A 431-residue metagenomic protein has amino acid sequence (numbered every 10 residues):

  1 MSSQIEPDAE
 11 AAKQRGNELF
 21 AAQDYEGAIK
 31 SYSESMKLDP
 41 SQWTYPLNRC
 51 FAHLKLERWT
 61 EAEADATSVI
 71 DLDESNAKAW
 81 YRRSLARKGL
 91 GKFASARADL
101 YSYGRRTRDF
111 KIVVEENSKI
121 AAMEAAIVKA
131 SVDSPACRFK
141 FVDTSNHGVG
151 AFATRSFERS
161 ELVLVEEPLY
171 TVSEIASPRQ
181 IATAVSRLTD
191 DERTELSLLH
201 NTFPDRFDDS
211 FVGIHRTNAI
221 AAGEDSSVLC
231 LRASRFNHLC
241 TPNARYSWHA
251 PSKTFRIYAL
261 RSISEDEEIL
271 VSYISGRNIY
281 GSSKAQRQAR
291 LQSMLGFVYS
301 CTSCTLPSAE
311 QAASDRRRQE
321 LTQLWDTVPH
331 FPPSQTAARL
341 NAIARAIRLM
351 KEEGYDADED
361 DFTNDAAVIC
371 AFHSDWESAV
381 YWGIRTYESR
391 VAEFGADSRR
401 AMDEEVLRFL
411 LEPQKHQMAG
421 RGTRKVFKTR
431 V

Functional and structural regions predicted by a protein language model:
S2-E124, A337-G422: Alpha-helical protein-protein interaction scaffolds
Q4-E6, H238-S389, A401-R408: C-terminal SET catalytic tail plus cysteine-rich post-SET Zn-binding segment of SAM-dependent SET-domain
A11, L38-P40, L47, E57 (+12 more regions): Eukaryote-biased feature marking scaffold/signaling PDZ-domain proteins and nuclear chromatin regulators
N76, F93, T154-E158, L162 (+2 more regions): Conserved tryptophan-centered aromatic signature that marks the ligand-binding surface of SH3 and related Trp-rich
A122-T183, H238-L260: Conserved AWS/pre-SET-to-SET junction and N-terminal core of the SET lysine methyltransferase domain, specifically
D143-G148, A222-S226, A289-L291: Short aromatic-glycine motifs in intrinsically disordered, low-complexity regions
L164-Y246, G281, S293-T305: Catalytic cores of histone-lysine modification enzymes
G422-V431: C-terminal helix/juxtamembrane-tail motif
